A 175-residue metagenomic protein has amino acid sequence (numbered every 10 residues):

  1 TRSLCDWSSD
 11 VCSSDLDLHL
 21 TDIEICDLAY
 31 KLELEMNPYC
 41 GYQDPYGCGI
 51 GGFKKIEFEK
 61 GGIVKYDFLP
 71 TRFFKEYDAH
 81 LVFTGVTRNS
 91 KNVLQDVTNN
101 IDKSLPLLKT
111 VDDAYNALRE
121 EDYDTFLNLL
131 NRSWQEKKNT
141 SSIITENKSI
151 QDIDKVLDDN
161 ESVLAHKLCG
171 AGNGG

Functional and structural regions predicted by a protein language model:
T1-W7, V11: Single conserved hydrophobic/aromatic residue that forms the stacking wall/gate of nucleotide- or nucleobase-binding
D15-Y39, P45-A171: C-terminal nucleotide
N173-G175: N-terminal pre-core extensions flanking Radical SAM catalytic domains
